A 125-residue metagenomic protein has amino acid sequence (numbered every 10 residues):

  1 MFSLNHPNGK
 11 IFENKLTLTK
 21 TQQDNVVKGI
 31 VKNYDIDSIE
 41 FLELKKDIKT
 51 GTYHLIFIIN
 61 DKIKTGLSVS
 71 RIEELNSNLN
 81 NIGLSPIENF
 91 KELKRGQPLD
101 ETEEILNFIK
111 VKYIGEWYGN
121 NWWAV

Functional and structural regions predicted by a protein language model:
M1-D61: N-terminal export/targeting and maturation segments
H6-N14, V69-N76, W122: Extended interaction regions within the primary functional domain
K62, I72-E74, I114-Y118: Generic structural motif
K64-I87: A short, surface-exposed beta-strand/turn
E88-V125: C-terminal partner/receptor-binding element of secreted or periplasmic proteins
